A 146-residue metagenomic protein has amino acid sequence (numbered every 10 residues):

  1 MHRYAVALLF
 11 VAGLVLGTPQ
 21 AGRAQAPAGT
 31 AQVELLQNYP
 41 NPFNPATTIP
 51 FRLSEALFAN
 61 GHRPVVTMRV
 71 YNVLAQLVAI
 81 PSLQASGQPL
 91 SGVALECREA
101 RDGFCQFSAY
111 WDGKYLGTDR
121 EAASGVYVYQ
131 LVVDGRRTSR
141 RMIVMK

Functional and structural regions predicted by a protein language model:
H2-T30, I80, P89-S91: Short, compositionally biased serine/threonine- and acidic-rich segments at solvent-exposed termini, linkers, or domain
Q25-K146: Short loop/turn motifs at secondary-structure boundaries
